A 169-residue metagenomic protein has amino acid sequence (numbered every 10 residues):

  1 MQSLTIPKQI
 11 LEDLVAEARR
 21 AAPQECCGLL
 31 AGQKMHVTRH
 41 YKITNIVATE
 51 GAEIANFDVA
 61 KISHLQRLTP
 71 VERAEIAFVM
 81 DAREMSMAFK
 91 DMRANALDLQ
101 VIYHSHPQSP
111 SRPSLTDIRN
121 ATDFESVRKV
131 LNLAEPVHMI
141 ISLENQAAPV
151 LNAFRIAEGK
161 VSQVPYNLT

Functional and structural regions predicted by a protein language model:
M1-Q100, P110-T169: Conserved beta-strand-loop surface patch within small alpha/beta domains used for substrate/adaptor or ligand engagement
H104-Q108: Histidine-centered divalent metal-coordination motifs
